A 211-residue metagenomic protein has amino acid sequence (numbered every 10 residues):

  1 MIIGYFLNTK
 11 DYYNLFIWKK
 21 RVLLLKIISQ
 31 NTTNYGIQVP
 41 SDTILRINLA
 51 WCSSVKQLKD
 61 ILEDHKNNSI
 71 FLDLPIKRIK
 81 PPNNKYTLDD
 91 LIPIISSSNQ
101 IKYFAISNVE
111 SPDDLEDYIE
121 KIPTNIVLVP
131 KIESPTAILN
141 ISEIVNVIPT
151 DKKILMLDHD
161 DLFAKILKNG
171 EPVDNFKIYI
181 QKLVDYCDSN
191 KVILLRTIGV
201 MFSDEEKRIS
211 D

Functional and structural regions predicted by a protein language model:
I2-D211: Expand to "…catalyze enediolate/carbanion chemistry for C-C bond making/breaking, isomerization, decarboxylation
